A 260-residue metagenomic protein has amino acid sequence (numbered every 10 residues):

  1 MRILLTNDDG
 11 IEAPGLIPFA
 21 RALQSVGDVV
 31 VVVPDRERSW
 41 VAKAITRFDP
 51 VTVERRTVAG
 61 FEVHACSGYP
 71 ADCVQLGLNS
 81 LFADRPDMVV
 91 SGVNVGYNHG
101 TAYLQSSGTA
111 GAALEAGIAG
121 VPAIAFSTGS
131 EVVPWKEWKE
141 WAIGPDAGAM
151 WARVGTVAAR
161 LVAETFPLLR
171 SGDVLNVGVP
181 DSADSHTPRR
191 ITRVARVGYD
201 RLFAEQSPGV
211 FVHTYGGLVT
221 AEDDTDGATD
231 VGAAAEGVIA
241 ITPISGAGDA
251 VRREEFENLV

Functional and structural regions predicted by a protein language model:
R2, N7, E164: Active-site pocket-lining segments that scaffold enzyme catalytic pockets across diverse folds
I3, P14-S80, D84-R85: A cross-family phosphate/adenosyl-ligand binding-site feature
L5-E12, Y103-L104: Short, glycine-rich nucleotide/cofactor-binding loops
D9, E37, Y69-P70, N94-Y97 (+2 more regions): Short glycine-rich anion-binding loops that position phosphate/pyrophosphate groups of nucleotides and phosphorylated
V30-V32, H64, P122-F126, L175-V177: Hydrophobic/aromatic beta-strand patches that form the interior of the parallel beta-sheet core in alpha/beta enzyme
L76, D84-K136: Internal, conserved structured core segments that host functional sites
I124-R160: Short, glycine-/small-residue-rich phosphate/pyrophosphate-handling segment
P145-A147, F166-V260: C-terminal accessory domains and tails appended to enzymatic cores
